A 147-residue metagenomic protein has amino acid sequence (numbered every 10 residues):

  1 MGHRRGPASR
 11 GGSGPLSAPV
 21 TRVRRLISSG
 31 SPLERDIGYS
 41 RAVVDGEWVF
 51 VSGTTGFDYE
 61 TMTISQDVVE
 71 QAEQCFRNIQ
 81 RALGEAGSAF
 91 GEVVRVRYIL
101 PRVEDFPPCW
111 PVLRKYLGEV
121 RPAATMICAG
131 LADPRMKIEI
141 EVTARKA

Functional and structural regions predicted by a protein language model:
G2-R77, R81-V94, L100-A147: N-terminal presequence-like segments and the immediate start of the first folded domain
